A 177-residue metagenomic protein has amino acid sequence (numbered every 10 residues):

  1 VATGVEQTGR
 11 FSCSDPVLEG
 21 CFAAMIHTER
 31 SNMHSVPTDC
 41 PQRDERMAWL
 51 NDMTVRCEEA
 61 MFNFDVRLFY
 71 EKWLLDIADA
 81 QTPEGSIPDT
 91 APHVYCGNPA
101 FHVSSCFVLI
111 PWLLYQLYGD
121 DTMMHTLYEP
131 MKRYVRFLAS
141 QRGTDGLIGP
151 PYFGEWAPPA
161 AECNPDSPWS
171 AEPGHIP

Functional and structural regions predicted by a protein language model:
V1-E155: Substrate-binding groove/exosite segments of carbohydrate-active enzymes
S86-A91, G149-P177: Aromatic- and acidic-residue-enriched carbohydrate-binding clefts of CAZyme catalytic domains
